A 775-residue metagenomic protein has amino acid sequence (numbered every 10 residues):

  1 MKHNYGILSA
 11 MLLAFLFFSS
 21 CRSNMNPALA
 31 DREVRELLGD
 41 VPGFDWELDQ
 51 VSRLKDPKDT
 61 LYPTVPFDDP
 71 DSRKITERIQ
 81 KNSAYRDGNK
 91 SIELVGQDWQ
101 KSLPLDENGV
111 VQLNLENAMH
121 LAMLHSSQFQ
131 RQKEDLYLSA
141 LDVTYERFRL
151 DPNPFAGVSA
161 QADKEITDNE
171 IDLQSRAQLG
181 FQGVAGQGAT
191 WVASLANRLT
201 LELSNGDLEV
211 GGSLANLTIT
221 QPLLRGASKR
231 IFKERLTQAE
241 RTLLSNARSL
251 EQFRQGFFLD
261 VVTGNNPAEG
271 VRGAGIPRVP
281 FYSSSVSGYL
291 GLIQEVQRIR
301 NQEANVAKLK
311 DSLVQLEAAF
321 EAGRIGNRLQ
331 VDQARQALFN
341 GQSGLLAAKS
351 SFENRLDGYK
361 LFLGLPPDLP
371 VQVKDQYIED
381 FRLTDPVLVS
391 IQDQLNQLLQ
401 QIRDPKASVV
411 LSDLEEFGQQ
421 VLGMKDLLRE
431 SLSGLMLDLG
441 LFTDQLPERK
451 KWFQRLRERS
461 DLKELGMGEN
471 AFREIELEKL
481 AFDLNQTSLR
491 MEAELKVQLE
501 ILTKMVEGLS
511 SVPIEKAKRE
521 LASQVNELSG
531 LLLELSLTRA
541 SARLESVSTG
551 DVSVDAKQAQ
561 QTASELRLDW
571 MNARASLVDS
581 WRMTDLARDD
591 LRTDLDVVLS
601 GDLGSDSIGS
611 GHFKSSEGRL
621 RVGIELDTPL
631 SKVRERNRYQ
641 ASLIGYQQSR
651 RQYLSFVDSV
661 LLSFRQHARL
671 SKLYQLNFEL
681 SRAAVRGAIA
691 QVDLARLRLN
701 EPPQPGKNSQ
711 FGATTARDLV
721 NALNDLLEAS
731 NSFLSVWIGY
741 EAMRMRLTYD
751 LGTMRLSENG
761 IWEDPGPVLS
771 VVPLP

Functional and structural regions predicted by a protein language model:
F17-S20: C-terminal motif of bacterial Sec signal peptides marking the signal peptidase cleavage site
R22-N24, A28-D69, N354-Q524, A542 (+6 more regions): Acidic, low-complexity, intrinsically disordered peripheral segments
K58-L121, H125, D551-A556: Regulatory alphaC helix of protein kinase catalytic domains
K101-V111, V158-Q221, Q376-Q392, R457-G468 (+7 more regions): Small/polar, glycine/serine/threonine/aspartate-rich low-complexity segments that form flexible
L124-Q130, Y137-P152, T167, G180-E209 (+9 more regions): A glycine-/polar-enriched beta->alpha junction
Q132, L136-V143, A239-T242, F253 (+16 more regions): Amphipathic alpha-helical coiled-coil segments
A140, P154-G157, Q161, L173-L179 (+8 more regions): Hydrophobic, small-residue-rich alpha-helical packing segments that form membrane-like cores
N153, Q161-E165, R198-T200, F253 (+11 more regions): Structural signature of outer-membrane beta-barrel domains
